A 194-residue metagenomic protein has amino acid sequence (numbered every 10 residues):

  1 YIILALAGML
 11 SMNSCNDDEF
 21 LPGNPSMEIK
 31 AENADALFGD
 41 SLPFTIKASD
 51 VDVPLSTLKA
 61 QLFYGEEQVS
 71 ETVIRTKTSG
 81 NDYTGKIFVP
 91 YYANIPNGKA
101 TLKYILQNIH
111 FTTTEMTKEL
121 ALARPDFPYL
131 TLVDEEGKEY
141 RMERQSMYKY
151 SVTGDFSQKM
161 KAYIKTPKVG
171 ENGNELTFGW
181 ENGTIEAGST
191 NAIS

Functional and structural regions predicted by a protein language model:
Y1-A5: Sec-dependent signal peptide recognition, specifically the positively charged N-region followed immediately by
S11-S14: C-terminal motif of bacterial Sec signal peptides marking the signal peptidase cleavage site
N16-T45, D50-F63, Q68-S194: Insoluble glucan recognition modules
